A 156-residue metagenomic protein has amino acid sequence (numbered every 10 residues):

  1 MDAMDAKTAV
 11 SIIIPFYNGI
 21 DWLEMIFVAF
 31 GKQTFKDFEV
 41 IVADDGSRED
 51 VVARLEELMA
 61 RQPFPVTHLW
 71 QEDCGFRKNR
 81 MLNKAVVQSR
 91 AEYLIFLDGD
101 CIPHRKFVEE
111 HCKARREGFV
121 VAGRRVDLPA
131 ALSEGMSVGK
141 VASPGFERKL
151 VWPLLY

Functional and structural regions predicted by a protein language model:
M1-K32: N-proximal low-complexity "stem/linker" segments adjacent to membrane-targeting elements
F27-V28, V52-A53, N83, A91 (+2 more regions): Short alpha-helix within the catalytic core of nucleotide-sugar-dependent glycosyltransferases
A29, D44-L55: A conserved acidic beta->alpha catalytic loop
D37-S47, T67-Q71: Short beta-strand/loop segment that forms part of the nucleotide-sugar
E72-S89, K106: Glycine-rich, basic loop-to-helix element that forms the pyrophosphate-binding segment of sugar-nucleotide handling
L94: Short aromatic/hydrophobic "clamp" motif used to bind/position activated sugar donors
D98-I102: The conserved acidic donor/metal-binding loop of glycosyltransferases
K106-V141: Conserved donor NDP-sugar-binding/catalytic core segment of glycosyltransferases
